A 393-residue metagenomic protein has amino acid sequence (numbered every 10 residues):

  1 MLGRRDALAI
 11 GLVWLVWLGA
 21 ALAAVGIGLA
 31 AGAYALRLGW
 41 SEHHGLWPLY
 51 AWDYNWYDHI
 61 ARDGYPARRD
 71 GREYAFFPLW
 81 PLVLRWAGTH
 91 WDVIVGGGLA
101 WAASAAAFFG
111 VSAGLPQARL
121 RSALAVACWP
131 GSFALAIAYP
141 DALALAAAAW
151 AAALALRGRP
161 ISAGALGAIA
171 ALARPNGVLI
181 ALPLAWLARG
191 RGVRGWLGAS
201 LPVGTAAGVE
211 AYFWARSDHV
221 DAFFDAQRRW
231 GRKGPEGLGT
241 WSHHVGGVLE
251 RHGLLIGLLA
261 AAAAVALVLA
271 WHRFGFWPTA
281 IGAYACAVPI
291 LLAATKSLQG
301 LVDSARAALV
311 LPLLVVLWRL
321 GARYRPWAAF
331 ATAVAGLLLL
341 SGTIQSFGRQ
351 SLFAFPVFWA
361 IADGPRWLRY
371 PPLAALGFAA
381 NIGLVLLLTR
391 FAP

Functional and structural regions predicted by a protein language model:
M1-R5, L156-A165, L187-L197, H272-F274 (+2 more regions): Membrane-interface junctions at the ends of membrane-embedded or membrane-associated helices
A20-A35, P48-Y50, A181-P183, L187 (+4 more regions): Membrane-lumen/periplasm interface segments of specific transmembrane helices in polyprenyl phosphate-linked
P48-W91, P235-H244, L338: Short hydrophobic/aromatic helix or loop-helix immediately within or flanking a transmembrane segment in polytopic
W86, W91, V95-P116, V268-L269: Transmembrane-helix motifs of polytopic, lipid-linked glycan transferases
F109-W129, A146, S162, Y324-A329: Transmembrane-helix signature of polytopic, membrane-embedded enzymes that assemble or transfer cell-envelope glycans
R121-A155, A170-I180, A305-R306, F347-F353: Multi-pass, polyprenyl lipid-linked donor-dependent membrane glycosyltransferases
G131, A148-A152, I161-W186, L201-A207 (+1 more regions): Membrane-interface alpha helices of multi-pass inner-membrane proteins
Q299-L314, Q345-D363: Hydrophobic/aromatic-rich transmembrane helices and adjacent perimembrane loops
